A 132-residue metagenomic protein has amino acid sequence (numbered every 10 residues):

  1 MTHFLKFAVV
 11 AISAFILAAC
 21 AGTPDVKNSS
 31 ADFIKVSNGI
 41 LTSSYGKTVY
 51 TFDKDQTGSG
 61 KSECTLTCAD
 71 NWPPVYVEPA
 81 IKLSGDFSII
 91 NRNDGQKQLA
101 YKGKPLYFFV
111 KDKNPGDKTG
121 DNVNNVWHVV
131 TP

Functional and structural regions predicted by a protein language model:
M1-V9: Bacterial N-terminal signal peptides that target proteins for export
A11-A14: Short, linear, compositionally biased motifs with a strong N-terminal bias
I16-A19: C-terminal motif of bacterial Sec signal peptides marking the signal peptidase cleavage site
A21-P132: Compact beta-sheet-dominated domain cores in extracellular/mature segments
